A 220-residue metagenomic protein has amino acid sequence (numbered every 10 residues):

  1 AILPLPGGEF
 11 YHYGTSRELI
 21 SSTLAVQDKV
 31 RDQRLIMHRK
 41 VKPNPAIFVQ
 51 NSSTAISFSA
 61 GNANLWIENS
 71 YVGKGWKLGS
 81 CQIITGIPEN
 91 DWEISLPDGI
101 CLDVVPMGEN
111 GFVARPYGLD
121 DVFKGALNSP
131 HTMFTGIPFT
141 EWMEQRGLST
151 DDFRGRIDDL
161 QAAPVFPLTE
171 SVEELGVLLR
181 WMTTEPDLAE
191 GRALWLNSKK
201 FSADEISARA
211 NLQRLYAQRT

Functional and structural regions predicted by a protein language model:
A1-T220: Left-handed beta-helix
